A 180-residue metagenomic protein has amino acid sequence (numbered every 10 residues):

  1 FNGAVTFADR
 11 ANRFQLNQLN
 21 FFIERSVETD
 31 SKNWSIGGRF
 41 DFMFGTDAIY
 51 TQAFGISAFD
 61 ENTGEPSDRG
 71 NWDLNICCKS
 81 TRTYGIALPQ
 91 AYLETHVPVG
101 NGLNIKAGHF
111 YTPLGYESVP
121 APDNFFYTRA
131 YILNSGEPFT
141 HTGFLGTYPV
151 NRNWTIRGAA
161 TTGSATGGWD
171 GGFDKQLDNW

Functional and structural regions predicted by a protein language model:
F1-N17, I23-V27: N-terminal, post-signal peptide beta-strand-biased segments of exported outer-membrane/organellar beta-barrel and other
N2-A11, I49-W180: Surface-exposed coil loops of outer-membrane beta-barrel proteins
L16-Q18, N33-R39, G102-I105, T155: Outer-membrane beta-barrel architecture
N20-S31, I36, E94-V99, V150-R152: Outer-membrane beta-barrel proteins
S26-D30, G45-Y50: Short helix-loop boundary/capping segments at the starts of domains
I36-A48: Acidic helix-start/capping segments at beta-turn-to-alpha-helix junctions
